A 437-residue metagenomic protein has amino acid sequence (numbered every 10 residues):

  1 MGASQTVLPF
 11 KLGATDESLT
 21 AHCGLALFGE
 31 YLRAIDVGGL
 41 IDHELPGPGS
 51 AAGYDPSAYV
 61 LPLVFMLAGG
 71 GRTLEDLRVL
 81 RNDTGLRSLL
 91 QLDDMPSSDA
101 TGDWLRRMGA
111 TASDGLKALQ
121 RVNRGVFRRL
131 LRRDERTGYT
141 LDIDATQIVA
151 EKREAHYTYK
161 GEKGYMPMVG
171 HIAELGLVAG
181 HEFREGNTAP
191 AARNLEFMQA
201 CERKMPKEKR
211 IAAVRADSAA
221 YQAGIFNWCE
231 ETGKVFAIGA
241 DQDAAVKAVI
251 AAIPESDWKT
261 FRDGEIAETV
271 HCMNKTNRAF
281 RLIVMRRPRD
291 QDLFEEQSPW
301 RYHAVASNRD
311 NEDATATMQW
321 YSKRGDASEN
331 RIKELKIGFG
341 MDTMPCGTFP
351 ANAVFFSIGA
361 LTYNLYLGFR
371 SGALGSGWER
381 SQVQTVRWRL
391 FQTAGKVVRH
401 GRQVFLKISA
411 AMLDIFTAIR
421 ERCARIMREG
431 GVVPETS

Functional and structural regions predicted by a protein language model:
M1-F10, A14-E17, V235-I337, R422-S437: An anionic, glycine-rich sequence signature occurring as long contiguous blocks
M1-G164, V169-T188, N194-K207, T393-S437: Dynamic "connector" segments at or just before major functional cores
Y31, L77, T317-I358, T362-F369: Short amphipathic alpha-helical "interface-anchor" segments enriched in bulky aromatics
G138-D142, I211-A213, V235-A237: Structural preference for beta-strand elements that scaffold enzyme active sites
V214-Q222, Q242-A244: Acidic, metal-coordinating catalytic cores used for nucleic-acid/nucleotide bond scission and strand-transfer chemistry
F226-K234: Short, surface-exposed basic-aromatic patches at helix termini and helix-loop junctions that form
M341-I415: Basic, amphipathic alpha-helical segments enriched in Lys/Arg and hydrophobic/aromatic residues
